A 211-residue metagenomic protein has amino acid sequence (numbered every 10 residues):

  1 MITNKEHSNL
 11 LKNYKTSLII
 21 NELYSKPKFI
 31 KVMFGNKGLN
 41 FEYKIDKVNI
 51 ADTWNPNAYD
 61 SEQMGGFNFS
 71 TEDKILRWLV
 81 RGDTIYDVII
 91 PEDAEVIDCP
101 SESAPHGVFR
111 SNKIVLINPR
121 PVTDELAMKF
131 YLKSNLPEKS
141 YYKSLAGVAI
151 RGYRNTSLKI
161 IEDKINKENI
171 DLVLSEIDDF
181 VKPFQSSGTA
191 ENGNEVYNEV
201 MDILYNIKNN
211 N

Functional and structural regions predicted by a protein language model:
M1-M64, M201, I207: ADP-ribose/NAD+-binding catalytic cleft of ART/PARP-like enzymes
I2-S8, K12, V115, P121 (+4 more regions): Intrinsically disordered, low-complexity repeat segments enriched in small/polar residues
S25, D46, E125, S144-G147 (+1 more regions): N-terminal cationic amphipathic segment used for targeting or macromolecule association
V32-G38, V88-D93, R151-Y153: Short, flexible beta-strand-to-coil junctions
T53-V122: ADP-ribosyltransferase catalytic core
S101-L172: Active-site-proximal loop/hinge segments that shape catalytic or ion-binding/gating pockets
D163-N211: Charged, long alpha-helical assembly modules
